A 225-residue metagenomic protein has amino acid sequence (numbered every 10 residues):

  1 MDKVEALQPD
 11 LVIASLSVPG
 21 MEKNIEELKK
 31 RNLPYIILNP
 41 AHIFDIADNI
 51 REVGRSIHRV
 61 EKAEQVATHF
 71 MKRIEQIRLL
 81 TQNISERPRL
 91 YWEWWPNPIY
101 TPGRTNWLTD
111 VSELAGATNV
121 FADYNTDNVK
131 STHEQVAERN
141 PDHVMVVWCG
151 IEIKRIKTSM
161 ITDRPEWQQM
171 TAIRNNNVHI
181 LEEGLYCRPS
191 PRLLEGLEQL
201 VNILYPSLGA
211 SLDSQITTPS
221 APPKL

Functional and structural regions predicted by a protein language model:
M1-L225: N-terminal ligand-binding lobe of clamshell/alpha-beta domains
